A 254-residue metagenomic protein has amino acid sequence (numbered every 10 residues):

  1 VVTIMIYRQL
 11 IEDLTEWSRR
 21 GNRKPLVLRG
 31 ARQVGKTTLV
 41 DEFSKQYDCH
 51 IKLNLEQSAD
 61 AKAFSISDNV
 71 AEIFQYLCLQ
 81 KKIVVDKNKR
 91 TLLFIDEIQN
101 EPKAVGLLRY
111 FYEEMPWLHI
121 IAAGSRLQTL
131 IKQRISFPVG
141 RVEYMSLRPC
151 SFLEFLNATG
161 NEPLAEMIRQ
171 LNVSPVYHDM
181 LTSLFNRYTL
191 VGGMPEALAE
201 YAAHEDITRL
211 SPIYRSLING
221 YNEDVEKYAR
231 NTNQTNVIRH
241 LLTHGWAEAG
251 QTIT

Functional and structural regions predicted by a protein language model:
V1-R19: N-terminal pre-Walker A segment at the start of P-loop NTPase domains
K36: Conserved lysine of the Walker
L39, F43: Hydrophobic positions on the alpha1 helix immediately C-terminal to the Walker A/P-loop
Q57-K89: Short glycine-rich substrate-engagement loop in P-loop NTPases that contacts/grips substrate
F94, H119-S125, S146, F155: Structural recognition of the conserved hydrophobic beta-strand(s) that form the central parallel beta-sheet of P-loop
E113-I135: Sensor-1/coupling segment of RecA-like P-loop NTPase cores
Q128-Y144, L156-N161: Short regulatory helix/loop adjacent to the ATP-binding pocket of P-loop NTPases
N157-T254: Interdomain hinge/linker elements that couple catalytic modules in large macromolecular machines
